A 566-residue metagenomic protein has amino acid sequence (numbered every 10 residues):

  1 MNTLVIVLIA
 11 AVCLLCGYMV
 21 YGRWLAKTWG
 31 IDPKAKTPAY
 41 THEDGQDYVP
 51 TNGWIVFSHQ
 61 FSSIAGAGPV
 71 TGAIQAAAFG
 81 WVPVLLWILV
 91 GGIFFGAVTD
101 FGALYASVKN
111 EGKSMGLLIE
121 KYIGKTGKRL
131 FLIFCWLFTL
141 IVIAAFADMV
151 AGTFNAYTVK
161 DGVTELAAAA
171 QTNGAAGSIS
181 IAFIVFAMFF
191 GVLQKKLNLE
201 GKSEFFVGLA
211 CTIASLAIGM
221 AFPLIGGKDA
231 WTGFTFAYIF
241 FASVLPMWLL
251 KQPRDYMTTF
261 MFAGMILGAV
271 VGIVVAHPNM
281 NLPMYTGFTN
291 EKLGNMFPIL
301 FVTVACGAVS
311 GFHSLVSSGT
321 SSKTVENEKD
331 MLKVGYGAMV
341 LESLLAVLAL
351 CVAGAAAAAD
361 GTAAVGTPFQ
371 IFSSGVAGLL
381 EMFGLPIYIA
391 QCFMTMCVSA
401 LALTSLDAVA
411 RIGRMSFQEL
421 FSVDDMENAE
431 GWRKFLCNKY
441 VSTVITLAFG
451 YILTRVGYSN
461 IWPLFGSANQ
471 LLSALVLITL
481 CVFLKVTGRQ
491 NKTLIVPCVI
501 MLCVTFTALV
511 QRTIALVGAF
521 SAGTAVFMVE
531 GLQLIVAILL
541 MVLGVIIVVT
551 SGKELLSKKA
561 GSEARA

Functional and structural regions predicted by a protein language model:
M1-G17, G208-W248, Q252-T258, G268-V275 (+5 more regions): A generic transmembrane alpha-helix motif of multi-pass inner-membrane proteins
N2, P69-V70, V82, I141-L166 (+13 more regions): Transmembrane helix-loop junctions in multi-pass membrane proteins
N2-M19, A76-S107, G116, G177-A187 (+4 more regions): Extracellular loop-to-transmembrane helix junctions
C16-V70, T259, N295, I299: Membrane-interface "cap" regions at the ends of multi-pass membrane proteins
R23-V49, G72-Q75, L85, L89 (+6 more regions): Flexible loop linkers connecting adjacent transmembrane helices in multi-pass alpha-helical membrane transporters
N52-G68, K228-L245, M257-T259, G268-P278 (+5 more regions): Hydrophobic, membrane-embedded alpha-helices of multi-pass small-molecule transporters
F101, I273-G287, V340-G375: Extracellular/periplasmic helix-exit of transmembrane alpha-helices
K125-L140, G337-S343, A390, E419-V456: Loop-to-transmembrane helix boundary motifs in multi-pass membrane proteins
